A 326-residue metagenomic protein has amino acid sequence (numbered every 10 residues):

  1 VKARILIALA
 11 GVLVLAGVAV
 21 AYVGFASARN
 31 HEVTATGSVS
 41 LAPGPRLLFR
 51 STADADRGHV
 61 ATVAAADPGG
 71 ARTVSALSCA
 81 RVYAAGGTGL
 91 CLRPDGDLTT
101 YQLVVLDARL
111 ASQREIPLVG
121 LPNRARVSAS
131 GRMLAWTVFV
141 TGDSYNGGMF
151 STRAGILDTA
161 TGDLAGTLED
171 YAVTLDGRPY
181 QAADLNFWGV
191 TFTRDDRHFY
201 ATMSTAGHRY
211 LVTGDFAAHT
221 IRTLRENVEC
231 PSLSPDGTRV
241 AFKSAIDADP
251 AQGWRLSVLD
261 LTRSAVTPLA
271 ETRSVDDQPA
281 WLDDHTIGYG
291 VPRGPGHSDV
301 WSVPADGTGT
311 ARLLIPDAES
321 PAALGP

Functional and structural regions predicted by a protein language model:
K2-P326: Sequence signature of WD/YWTD-type beta-propeller architectures
